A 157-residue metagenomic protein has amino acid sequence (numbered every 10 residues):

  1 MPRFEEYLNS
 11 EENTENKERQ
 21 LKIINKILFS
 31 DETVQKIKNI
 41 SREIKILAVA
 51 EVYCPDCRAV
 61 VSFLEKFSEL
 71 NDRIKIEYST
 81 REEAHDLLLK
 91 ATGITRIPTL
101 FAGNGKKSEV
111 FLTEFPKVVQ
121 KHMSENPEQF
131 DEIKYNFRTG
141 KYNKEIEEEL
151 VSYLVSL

Functional and structural regions predicted by a protein language model:
M1-I44, E69-R73, R81, D86-R96 (+2 more regions): Non-globular targeting/processing and membrane-anchoring segments
Q35-K66: Local sequence-structure signature of Cys/Sec-based thiol-disulfide redox active-site neighborhoods
D56-L70, I76-E83: Aromatic- and glycine-enriched beta-alpha-beta binding-site module
F101-G103: A generic structural motif
